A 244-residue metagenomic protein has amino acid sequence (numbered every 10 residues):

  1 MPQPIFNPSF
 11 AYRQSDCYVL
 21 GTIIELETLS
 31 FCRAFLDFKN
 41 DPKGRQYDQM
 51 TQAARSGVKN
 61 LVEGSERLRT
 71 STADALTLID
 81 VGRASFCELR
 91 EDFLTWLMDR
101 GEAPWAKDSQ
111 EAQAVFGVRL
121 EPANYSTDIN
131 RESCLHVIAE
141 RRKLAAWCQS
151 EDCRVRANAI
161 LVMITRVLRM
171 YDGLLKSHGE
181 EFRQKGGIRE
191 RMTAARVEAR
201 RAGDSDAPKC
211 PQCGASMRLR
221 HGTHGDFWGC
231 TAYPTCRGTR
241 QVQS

Functional and structural regions predicted by a protein language model:
M1-A207: Amphipathic alpha-helical assembly/interaction segments
A207, F227, Y233: Residues immediately within or flanking Cys/His clusters that coordinate Zn2+ in small zinc-binding modules
C210-C213, C230: Short cysteine-rich clusters marking metal-coordination/redox-active sites
R220-G229: Short linker/helix segments within small regulatory modules
P234-S244: Short metal-binding segments enriched for Cys and/or His
